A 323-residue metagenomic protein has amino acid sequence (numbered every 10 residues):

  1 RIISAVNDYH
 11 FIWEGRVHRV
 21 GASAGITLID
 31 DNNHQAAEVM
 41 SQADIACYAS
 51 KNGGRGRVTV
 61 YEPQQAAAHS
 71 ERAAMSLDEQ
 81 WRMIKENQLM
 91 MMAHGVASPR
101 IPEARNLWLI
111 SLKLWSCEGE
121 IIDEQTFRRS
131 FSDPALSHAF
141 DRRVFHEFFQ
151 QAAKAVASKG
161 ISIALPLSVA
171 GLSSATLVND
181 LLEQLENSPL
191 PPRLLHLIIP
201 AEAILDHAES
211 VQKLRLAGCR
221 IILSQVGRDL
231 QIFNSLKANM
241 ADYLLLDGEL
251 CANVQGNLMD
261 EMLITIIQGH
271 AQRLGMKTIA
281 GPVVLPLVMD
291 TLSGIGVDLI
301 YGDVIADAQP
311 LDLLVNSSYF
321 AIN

Functional and structural regions predicted by a protein language model:
R1-W13, Q42-D44, V144-K154: Alpha-helical scaffold within the catalytic cores of cyclic-nucleotide enzymes
I2, A24, V39-S50, V58 (+3 more regions): Regulatory helix in c-di-GMP signaling enzymes, encompassing the GGDEF I-site helix and an analogous surface helix
V6-A22, K51, E120, V156-I161: Catalytic core regions of nucleotide second-messenger enzymes
N7, R16, H94, K113-E120 (+3 more regions): EAL-family c-di-GMP phosphodiesterase catalytic domain
E14, I29-R55, Q125, V226 (+2 more regions): Catalytic-core segments of nucleotide cyclases and related cyclic-nucleotide turnover enzymes
D30, I45, A49-A93, E124 (+4 more regions): C-di-GMP signaling machinery
V58, W108, L136-E209, P282: Catalytic core of bacterial c-di-GMP phosphodiesterases, primarily the EAL and HD-GYP domains, capturing alpha-helical
R72-S130, P166, Y301, A306-P310: Active-site core of bacterial EAL-family cyclic-dinucleotide phosphodiesterase domains
